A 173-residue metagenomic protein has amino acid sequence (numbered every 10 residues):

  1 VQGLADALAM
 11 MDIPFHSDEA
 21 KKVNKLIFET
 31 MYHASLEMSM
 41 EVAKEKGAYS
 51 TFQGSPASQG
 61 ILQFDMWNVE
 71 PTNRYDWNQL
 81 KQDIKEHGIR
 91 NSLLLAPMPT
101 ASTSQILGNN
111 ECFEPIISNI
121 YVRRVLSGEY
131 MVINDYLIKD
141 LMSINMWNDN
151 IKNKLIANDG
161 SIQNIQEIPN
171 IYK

Functional and structural regions predicted by a protein language model:
V1-K173: Long, C-terminal-biased catalytic regions of enzyme "large/alpha" subunits
